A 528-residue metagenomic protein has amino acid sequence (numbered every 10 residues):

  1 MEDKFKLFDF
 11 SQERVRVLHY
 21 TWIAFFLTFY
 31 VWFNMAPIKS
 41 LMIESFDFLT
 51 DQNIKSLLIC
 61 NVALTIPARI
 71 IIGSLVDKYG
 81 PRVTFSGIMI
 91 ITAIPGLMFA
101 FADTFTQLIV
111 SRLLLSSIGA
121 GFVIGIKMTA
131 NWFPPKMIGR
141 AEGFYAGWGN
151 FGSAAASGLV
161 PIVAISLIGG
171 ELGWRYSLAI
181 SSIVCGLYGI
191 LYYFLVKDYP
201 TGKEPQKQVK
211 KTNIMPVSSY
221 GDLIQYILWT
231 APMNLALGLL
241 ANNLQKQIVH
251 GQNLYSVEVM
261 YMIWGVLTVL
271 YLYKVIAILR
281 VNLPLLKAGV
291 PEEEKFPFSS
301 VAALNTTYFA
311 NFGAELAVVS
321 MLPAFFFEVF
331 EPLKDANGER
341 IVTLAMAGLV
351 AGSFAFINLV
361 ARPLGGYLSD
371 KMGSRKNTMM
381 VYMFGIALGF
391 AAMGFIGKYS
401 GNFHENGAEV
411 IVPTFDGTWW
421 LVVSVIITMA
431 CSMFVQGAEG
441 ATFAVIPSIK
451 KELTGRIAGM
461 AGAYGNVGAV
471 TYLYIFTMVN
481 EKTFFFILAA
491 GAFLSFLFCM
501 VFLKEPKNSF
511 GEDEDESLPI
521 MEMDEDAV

Functional and structural regions predicted by a protein language model:
R16-D51, A156, V318-P323: Extracytoplasmic
M35-P37, Y226-I263, S299-G352: Extracytoplasmic gate region of multi-pass secondary transporters
P67-T106: Conserved MFS/SLC helix-loop-helix module at the cytosolic interface between two early adjacent transmembrane helices
K78-M89, D370-F384: Cytoplasmic membrane-interface "Motif A"-like loop-to-helix N-cap segments of 12-TM Major Facilitator Superfamily
I90-D103, F384-G417: C-terminal ends and interior cores of transmembrane alpha-helices in multi-pass membrane transporters/permeases
S111-W148: Cytoplasmic helix-loop-helix junction between adjacent transmembrane helices in 12-TM secondary transporters
G139-A164, C185, G459-Y472: Glycine-rich segments within core transmembrane alpha-helices of 12-TM secondary carriers
I183-P205, T230-K246, W264-L285, F496-P506: C-terminal membrane-cytosol helix-exit motif in multi-pass small-molecule transporters
